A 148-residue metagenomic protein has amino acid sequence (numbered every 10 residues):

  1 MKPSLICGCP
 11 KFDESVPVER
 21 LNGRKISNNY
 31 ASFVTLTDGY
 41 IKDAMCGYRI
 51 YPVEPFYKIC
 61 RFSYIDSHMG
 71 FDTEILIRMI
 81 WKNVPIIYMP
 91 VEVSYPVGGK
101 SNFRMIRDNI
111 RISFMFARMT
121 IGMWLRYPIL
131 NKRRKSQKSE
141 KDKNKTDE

Functional and structural regions predicted by a protein language model:
M1-M69, P96-F103, R107-S113: Acceptor/aglycone-binding surface of glycosyltransferases and processive sugar-polymer synthases
D38, F62-E148: Hydrophobic helical membrane-anchoring modules
